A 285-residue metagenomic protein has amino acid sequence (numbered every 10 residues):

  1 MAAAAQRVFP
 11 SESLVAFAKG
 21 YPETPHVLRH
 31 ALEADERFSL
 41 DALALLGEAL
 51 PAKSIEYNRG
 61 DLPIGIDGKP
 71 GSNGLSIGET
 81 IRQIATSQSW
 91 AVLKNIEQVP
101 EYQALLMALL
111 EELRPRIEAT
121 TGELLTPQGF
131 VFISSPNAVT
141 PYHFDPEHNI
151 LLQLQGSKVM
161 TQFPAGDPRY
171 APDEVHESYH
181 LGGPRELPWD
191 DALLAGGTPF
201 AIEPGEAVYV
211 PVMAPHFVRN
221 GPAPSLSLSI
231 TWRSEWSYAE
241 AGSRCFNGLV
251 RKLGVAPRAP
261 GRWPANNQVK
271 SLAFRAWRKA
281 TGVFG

Functional and structural regions predicted by a protein language model:
M1-H180, S225-S227, T231-G285: N-terminal accessory scaffold of Fe(II)-dependent oxygenases
Q153-Y209, A214-P215: Double-stranded beta-helix
Y209-V212, P222, W236: Alpha-helix capping/termination and helix-coil
A214-L228: Ligand-binding loop in jelly-roll beta-barrel domains
